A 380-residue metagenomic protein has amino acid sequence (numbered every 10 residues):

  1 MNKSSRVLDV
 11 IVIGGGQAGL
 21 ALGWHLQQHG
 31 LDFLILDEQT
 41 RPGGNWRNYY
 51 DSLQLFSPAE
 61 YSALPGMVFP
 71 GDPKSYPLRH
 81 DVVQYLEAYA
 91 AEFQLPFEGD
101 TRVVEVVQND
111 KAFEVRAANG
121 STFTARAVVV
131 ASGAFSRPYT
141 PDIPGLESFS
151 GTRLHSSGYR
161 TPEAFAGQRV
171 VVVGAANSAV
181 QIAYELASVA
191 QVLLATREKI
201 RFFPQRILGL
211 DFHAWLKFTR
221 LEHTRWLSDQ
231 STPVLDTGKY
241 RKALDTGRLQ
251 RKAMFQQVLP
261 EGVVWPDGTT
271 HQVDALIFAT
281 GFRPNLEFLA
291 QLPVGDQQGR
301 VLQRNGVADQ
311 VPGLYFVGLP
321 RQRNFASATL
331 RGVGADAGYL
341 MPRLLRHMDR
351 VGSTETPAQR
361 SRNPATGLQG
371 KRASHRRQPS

Functional and structural regions predicted by a protein language model:
N2-G15, A21-Q39, G43-N45, K74-N363 (+1 more regions): Flavin (primarily FAD) cofactor-binding/catalytic cores of flavoenzymes
Y50: Glycine-rich loop at the start of a catalytic domain that most often binds anionic cofactors/ligands
L55-P73: Glycine-rich flavin
